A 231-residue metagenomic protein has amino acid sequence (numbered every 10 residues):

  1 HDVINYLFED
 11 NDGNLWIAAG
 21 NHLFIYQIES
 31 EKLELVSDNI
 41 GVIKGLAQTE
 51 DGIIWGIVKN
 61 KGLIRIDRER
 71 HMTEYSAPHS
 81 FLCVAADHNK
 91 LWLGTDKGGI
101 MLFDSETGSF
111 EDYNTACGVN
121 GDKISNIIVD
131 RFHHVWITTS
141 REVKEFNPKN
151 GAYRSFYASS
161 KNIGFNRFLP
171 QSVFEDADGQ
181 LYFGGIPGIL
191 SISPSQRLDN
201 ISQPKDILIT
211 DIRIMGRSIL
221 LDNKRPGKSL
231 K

Functional and structural regions predicted by a protein language model:
H1, D38-V42, Y75-L82, T95-G98 (+2 more regions): Residue-level "micro-hotspots" composed of small/polar
E9-D12, Q48-D51, A85-N89, V129-F132 (+1 more regions): Residue-level detector of Asp-centered blade-edge/turn motifs that repeat once per structural unit in beta-propeller
N14-W16, I53-G56, K90-L93, H134-I137 (+1 more regions): Conserved beta-propeller blade signature
Q27-E31, I66-R70, D104-G108, N147-G151 (+1 more regions): Short loop/turn segments that connect beta-strands within beta-propeller blades
G45-Q48, G56, G62, M72 (+2 more regions): Small side chains
